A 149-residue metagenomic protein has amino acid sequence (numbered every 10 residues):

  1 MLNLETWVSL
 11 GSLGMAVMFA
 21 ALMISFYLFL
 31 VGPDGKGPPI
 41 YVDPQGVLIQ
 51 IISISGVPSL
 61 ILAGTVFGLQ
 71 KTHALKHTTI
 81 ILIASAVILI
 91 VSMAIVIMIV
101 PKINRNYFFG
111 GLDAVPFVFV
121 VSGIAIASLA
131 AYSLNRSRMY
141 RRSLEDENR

Functional and structural regions predicted by a protein language model:
M1-L22, R149: Cytosolic juxtamembrane helix and N-cap/initiation of the first transmembrane helix
E5-S12, I103-E147: Alpha-helical membrane-associated segments of multi-pass integral membrane proteins
W7-G14, L30-G56, I80, L112-F119: Transmembrane alpha-helix entry/boundary detector in multi-pass membrane proteins
L13-A21, I81-M93: Hydrophobic alpha-helical membrane-insertion segments
L22-K36, I95-N104: Membrane-helix interface motif
G46-G64, L89, G123: Generic alpha-helical transmembrane segments
G64-L89: Loop-to-transmembrane helix junctions at the membrane interface
S85-F109: Hydrophobic alpha-helical transmembrane segments of integral membrane proteins
